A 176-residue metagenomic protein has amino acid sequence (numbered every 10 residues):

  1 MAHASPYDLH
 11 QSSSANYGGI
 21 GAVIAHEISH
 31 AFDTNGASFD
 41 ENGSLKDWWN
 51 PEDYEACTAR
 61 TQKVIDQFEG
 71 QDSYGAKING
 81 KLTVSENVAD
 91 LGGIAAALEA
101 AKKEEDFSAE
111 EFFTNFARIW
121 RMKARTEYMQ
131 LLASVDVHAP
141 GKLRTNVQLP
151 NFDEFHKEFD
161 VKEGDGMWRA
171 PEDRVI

Functional and structural regions predicted by a protein language model:
M1-G21, H30-I176: Zinc-dependent metallohydrolase catalytic domains
